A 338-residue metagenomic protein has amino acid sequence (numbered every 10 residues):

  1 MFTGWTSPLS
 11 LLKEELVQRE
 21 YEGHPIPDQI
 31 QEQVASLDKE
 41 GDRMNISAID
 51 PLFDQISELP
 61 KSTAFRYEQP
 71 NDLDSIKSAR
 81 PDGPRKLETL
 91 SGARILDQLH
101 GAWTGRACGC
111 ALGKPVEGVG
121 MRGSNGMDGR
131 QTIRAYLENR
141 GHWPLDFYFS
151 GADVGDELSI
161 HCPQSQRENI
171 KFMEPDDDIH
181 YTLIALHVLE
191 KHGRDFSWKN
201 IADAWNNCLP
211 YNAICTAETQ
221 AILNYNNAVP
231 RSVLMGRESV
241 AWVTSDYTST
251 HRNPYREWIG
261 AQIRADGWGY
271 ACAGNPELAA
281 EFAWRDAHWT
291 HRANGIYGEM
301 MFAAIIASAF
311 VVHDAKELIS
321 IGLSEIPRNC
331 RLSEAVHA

Functional and structural regions predicted by a protein language model:
M1, S7, L11, Q98 (+4 more regions): N-terminal domain-start signal
M1-T63: Long, charge-dense tracts
R43-A93: Long amphipathic alpha-helical scaffold segments
Q55, Q98, A102, R106-K114 (+8 more regions): Generic, well-ordered alpha-helical scaffold segments in large soluble proteins
S78-G92, I222-G295, E299-A338: Accessory "access/gating" subregions that flank catalytic or transport cores
H100-G118, M173-Y181, R256-R264, N294-G295: Conserved phosphate/anionic-ligand binding catalytic regions in large, soluble enzymes, centered on
G118-C162, A202, N212: Active-site-surrounding "flap" and adjacent substrate/cofactor-binding loops of secreted or lumenal enzymes, prototyped
S165-I201, W205-I214, E218, N224-N226: Aromatic-rich carbohydrate-recognition surfaces in CAZymes
